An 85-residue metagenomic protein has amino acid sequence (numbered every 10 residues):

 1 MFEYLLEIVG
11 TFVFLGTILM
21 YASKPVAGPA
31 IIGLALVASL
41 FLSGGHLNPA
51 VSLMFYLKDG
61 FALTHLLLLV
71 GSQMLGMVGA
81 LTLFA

Functional and structural regions predicted by a protein language model:
M1-A85: Membrane-interface helix-loop junctions and terminal tails of multi-pass membrane proteins
